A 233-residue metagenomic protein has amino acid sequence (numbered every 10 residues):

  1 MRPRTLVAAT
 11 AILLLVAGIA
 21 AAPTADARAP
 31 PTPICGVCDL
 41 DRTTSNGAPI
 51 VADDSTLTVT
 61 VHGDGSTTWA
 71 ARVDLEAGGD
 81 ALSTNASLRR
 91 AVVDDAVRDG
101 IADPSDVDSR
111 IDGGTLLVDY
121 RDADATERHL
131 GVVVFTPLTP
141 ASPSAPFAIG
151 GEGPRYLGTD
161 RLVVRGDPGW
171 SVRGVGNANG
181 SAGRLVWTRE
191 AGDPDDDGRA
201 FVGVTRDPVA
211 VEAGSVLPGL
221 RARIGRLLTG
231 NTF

Functional and structural regions predicted by a protein language model:
M1, L14-G18, H62-G79, R206-A213: Solvent-exposed, well-ordered amphipathic alpha-helical segments that flank/support binding or catalytic loops
M1-P33, R223, L228-F233: Hydrophobic alpha-helical segments
R28-G79: Early extracytoplasmic/domain-onset interaction patches
V51, T60-H62, R72-E76, R98 (+5 more regions): A structural detector for beta-sheet-dominated domains
T56, T115, T159-R161: Extracellular structured ligand-interaction cores
S66-T68, G113-L117, A182-R184: A generic structural signal for beta-strand entry/edge sites
A77-P137: Structured domain cores in non-transmembrane regions
D108-S109, A123-F233: Intrinsically disordered, low-complexity linkers and stems that provide flexible hinges in membrane-associated
